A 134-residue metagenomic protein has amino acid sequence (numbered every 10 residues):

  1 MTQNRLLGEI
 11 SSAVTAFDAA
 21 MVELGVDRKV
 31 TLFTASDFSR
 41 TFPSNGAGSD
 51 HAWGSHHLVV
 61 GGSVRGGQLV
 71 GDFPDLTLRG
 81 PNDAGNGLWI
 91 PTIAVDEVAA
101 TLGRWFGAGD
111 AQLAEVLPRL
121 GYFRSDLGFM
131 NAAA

Functional and structural regions predicted by a protein language model:
M1-A134: Feature marks hydrolase-like catalytic cores characterized by long aromatic- and Gly/Pro-rich stretches
